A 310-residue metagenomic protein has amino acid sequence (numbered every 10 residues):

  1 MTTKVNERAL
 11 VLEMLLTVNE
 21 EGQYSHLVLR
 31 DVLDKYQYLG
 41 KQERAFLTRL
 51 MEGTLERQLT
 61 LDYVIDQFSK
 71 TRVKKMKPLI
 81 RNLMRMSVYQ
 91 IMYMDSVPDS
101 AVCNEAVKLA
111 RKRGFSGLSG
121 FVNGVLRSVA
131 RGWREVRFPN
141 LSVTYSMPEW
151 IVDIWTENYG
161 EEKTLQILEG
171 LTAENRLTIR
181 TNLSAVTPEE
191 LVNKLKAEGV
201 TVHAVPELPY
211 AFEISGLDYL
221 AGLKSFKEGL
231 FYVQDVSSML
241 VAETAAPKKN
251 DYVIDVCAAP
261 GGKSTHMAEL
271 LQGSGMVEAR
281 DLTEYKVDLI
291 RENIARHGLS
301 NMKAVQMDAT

Functional and structural regions predicted by a protein language model:
M1-T310: S-adenosylmethionine
